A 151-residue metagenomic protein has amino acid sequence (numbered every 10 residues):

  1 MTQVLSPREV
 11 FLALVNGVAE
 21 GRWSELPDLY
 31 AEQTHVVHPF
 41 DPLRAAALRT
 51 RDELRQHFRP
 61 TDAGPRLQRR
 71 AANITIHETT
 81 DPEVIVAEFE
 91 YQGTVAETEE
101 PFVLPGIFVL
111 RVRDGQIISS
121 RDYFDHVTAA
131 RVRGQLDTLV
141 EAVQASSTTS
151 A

Functional and structural regions predicted by a protein language model:
M1-E32, T138-A151: Short, low-complexity N-terminal intrinsically disordered segments enriched in polar/charged residues
T2-Q3, R59-A151: A beta-strand edge to alpha-helix "cap/lid" segment located at domain peripheries
L5, E25-I85: A solvent-exposed, acidic/Ser-Thr-rich amphipathic alpha-helical stretch
P7-E9, L43, Q92: A short, structure-level motif marking secondary-structure boundaries and short turns
V10, T34-H35, E88, L104: Hydrophobic alpha-helical segments and their boundary regions
F11, V15-V18, Y30, L54 (+3 more regions): Hydrophobic alpha-helical core bundles mediating ligand binding, dimerization, or RNAP-core interactions
